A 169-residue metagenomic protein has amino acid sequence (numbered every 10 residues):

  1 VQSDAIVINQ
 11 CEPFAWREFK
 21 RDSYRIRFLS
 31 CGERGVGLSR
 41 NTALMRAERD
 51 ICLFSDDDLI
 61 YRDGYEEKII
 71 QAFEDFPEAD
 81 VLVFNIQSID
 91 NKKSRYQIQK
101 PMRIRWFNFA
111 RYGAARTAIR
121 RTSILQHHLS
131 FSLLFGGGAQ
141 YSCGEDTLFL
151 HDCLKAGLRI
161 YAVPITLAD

Functional and structural regions predicted by a protein language model:
V1-S30, Q71: Acidic donor-binding segment of Leloir-type glycosyltransferases
S30-A47: Glycine-rich, basic loop-to-helix element that forms the pyrophosphate-binding segment of sugar-nucleotide handling
C52: Short aromatic/hydrophobic "clamp" motif used to bind/position activated sugar donors
D56-I60: The conserved acidic donor/metal-binding loop of glycosyltransferases
G64-Q97: Conserved donor NDP-sugar-binding/catalytic core segment of glycosyltransferases
K93-L125: Short, flexible, basic/aromatic active-site loop/helix in glycosyltransferases
F131-L133, G157-A168: Catalytic beta-strand/loop signature of glycosyltransferases that borders the donor
G136-L148: Acidic donor-binding loop at a coil-to-helix junction in glycosyltransferase catalytic cores that engages
